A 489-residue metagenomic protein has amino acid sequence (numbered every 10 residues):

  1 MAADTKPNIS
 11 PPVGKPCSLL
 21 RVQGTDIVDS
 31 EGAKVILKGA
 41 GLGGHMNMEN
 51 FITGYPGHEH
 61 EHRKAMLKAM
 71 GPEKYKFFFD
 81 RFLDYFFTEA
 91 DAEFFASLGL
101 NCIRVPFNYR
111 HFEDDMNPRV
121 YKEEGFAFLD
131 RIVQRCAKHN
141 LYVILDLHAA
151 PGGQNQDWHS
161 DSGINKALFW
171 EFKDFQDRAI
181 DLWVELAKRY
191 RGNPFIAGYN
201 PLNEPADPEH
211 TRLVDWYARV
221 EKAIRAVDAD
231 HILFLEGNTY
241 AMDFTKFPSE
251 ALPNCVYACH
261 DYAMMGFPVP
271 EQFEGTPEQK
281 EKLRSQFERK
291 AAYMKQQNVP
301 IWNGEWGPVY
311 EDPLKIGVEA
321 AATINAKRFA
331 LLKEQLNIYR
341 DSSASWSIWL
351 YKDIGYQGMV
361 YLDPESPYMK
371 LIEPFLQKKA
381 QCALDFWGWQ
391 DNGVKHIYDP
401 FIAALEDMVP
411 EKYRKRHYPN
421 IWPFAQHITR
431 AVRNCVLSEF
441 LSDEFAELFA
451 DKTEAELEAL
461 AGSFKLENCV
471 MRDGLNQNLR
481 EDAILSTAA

Functional and structural regions predicted by a protein language model:
M1-L100, M471-R472, N476, E481-A489: N-terminal carbohydrate-binding accessory modules
P12-T25, I36, N50, G153-K280 (+3 more regions): Active-site region of glycoside hydrolase catalytic domains
D26-E31, T88-S97, D130-A137, A187 (+2 more regions): Short amphipathic alpha-helices and their capping/turn segments at secondary-structure boundaries
K38, R284-A450: Substrate-binding cleft of secreted/luminal carbohydrate-active enzymes
G43-G44, P106-Y109, L147-N155, T239 (+1 more regions): Short, solvent-exposed turn/loop segments enriched in Gly/Ser/Thr/Pro and often Arg
E49-H60, R119-E123, P151-K173, L252-N254 (+1 more regions): Aromatic- and acidic-residue-enriched segments that line the glycan-binding/catalytic groove of carbohydrate-active
H60-G152, L213, Y217-F234, L331-Y339: Aromatic-lined substrate-binding rim segments of carbohydrate-active enzymes
Y75-Y85, R110-F126, N165-D177, L202-T211 (+2 more regions): The substrate-binding groove and active-site-proximal loops of carbohydrate-active enzymes, especially glycoside
